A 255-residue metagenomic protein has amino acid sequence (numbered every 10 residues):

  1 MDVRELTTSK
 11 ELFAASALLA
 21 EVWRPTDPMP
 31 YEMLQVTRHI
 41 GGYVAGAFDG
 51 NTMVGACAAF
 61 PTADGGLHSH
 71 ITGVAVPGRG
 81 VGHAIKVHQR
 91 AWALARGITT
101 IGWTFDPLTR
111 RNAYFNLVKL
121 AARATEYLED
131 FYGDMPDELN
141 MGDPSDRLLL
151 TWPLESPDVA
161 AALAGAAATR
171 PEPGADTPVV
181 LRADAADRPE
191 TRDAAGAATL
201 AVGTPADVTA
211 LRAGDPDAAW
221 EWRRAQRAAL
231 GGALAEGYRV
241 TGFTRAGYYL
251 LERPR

Functional and structural regions predicted by a protein language model:
V3-V76, F243-T244: A conserved beta-strand-loop-helix scaffold within acyl/acetyltransferase catalytic domains
T8-E21, D158-T191, A195: A short, well-structured alpha-helix characteristic of acyl/acetyltransferase catalytic modules
V36-G46, D143-S145, L234-Y238, A246-Y249: A short helix-loop-beta-strand connector motif used in the catalytic cores of GNAT acetyltransferases and, in some
G65-V76, A198-A213: Conserved acetyl-CoA binding element of GNAT-fold acetyltransferases
A75-A84, R96, T109: Conserved glycine-rich acetyl-CoA-binding loop
A93-P107: Conserved GNAT acetyl-CoA-binding A-motif
T104, Y114, A121-N140, G242: Conserved catalytic-core motifs of GNAT/GCN5-like acyltransferases
F131-L163, E252-R255: C-terminal "cap" of GNAT-fold acetyltransferases
